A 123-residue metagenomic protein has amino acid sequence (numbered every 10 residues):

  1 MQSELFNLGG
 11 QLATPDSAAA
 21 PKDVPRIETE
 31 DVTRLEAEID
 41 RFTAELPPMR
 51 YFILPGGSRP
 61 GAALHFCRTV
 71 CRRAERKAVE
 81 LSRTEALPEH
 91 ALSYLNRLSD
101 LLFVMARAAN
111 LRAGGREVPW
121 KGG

Functional and structural regions predicted by a protein language model:
M1-G123: Phosphate/pyrophosphate-binding loop motifs in nucleotide- or prenyl diphosphate-using proteins
